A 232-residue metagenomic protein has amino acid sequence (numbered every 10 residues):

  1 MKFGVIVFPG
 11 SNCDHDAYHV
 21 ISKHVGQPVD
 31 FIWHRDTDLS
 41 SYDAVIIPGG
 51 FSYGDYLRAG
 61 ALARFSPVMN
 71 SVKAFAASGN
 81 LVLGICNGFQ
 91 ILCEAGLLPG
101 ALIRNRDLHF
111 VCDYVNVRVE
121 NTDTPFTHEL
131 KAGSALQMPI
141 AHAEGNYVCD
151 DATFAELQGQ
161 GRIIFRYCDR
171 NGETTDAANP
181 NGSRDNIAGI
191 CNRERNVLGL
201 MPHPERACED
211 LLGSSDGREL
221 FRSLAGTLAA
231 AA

Functional and structural regions predicted by a protein language model:
M1, A132-A135, N192-V197: Beta-strand-turn-beta hairpins that frame and shape the catalytic cleft of phosphate-ester-processing enzymes
M1-I85, C93-P99, N105-V111, R118 (+4 more regions): N-terminal beta1-alpha1 cap of cysteine-dependent amidohydrolase-like domains
F3-G4, Q137-A141, L198-M201: Active-site-proximal beta-strand elements of phosphoester/diester hydrolases
G10-S11, S52, G145, R170 (+2 more regions): Short, glycine-/Ser/Thr-/acidic-enriched flexible segments
S78-G79, G159-G161, R193: Structured helix-beta-strand junction loops
G88: N-terminal Rossmann-like NAD(P)+-binding domain of SDR-like oxidoreductases, especially those catalyzing
L97-R184: Pocket-forming structural segment of enzyme catalytic cores
I187-L211: A glycine-centered loop/beta-turn motif at secondary-structure junctions
